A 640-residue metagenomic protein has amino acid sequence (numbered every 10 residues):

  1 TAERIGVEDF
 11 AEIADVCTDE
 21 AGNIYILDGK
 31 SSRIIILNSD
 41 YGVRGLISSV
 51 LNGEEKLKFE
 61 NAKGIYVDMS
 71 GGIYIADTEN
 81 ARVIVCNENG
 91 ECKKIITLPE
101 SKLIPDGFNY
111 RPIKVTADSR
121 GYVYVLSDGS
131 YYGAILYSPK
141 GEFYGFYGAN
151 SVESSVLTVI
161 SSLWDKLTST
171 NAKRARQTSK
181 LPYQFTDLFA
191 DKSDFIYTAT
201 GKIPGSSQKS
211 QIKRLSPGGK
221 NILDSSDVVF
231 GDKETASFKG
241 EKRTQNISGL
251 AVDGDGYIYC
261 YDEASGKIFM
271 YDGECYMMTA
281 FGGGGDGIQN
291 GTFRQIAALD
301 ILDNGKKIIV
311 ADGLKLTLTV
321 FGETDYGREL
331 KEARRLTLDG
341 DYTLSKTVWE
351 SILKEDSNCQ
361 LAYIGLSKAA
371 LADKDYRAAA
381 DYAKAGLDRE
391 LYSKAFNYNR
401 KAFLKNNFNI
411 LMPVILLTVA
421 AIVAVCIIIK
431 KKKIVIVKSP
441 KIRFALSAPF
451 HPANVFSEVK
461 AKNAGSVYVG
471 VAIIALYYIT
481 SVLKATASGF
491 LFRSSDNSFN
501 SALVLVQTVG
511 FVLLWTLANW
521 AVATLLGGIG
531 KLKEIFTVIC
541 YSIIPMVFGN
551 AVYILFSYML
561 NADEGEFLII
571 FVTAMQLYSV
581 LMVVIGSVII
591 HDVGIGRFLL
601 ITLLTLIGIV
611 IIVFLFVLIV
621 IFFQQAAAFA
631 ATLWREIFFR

Functional and structural regions predicted by a protein language model:
T1-T347, S351-G365, G386, F403-N406: Eukaryotic scaffold repeat domains enriched in small/polar residues
A362, A395-F396: TPR alpha-solenoid repeat register
L371-S393: TPR/TPR-like (Sel1-like) alpha-helical repeat modules
N399-L417: Juxtamembrane/start-of-transmembrane alpha-helix segments at the extracytoplasmic/lumenal side of membrane anchors
V419-K433: Alpha-helical transmembrane segments
I436-K533: Selected alpha-helical membrane-embedding segments in polytopic membrane proteins
S481-T508, V552-Q576, V613-R640: Membrane-helix interface segments in multi-pass membrane proteins
N519-V617: Hydrophobic alpha-helical transmembrane segments and adjacent short intramembrane/lumenal linkers of inner/organellar
